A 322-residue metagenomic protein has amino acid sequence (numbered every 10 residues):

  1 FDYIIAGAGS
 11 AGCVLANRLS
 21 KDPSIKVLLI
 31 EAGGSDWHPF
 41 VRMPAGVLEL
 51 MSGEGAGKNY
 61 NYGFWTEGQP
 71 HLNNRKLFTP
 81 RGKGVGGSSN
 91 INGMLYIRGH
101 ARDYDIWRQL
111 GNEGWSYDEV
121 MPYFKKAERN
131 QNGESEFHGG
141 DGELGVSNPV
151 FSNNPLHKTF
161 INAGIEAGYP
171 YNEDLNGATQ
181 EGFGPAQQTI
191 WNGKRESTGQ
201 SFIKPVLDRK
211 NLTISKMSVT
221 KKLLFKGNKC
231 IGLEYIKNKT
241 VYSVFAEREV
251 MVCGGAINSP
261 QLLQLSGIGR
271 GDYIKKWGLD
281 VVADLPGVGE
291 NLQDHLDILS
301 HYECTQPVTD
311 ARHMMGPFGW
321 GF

Functional and structural regions predicted by a protein language model:
F1, K239-E249, C253: Core beta-strand elements of the Rossmann-like FAD/NAD(P) dinucleotide-binding domain in flavoenzyme oxidoreductases
F1-K125, V282-L285, H295-D297, E303: N-terminal glycine-rich phosphate/pyrophosphate-binding loop and immediately adjacent elements
G9-S10, A32-S35, V219, R248-E249 (+2 more regions): Glycine-/small-residue-rich beta->alpha transition segments that form the dinucleotide
L15, Q261-L262: Hydrolases whose catalytic domains are alpha/beta-hydrolase-1, hotdog thioesterase, or metallo-beta-lactamase-like
G34, P260, R270-F322: Mid-to-C-terminal "cap/lid" subdomains and adjacent gly/pro-rich loops that border and regulate access to redox
G55, R108-C230, I236, L299-F322: Conserved redox-cofactor binding core of oxidoreductases
